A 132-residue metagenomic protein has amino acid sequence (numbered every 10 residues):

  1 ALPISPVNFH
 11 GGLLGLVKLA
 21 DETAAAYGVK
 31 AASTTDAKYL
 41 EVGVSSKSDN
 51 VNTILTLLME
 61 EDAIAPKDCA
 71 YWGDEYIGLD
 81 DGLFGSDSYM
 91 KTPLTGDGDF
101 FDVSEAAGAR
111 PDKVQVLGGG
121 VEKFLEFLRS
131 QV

Functional and structural regions predicted by a protein language model:
G11-A24: Short amphipathic alpha-helices in soluble, non-transmembrane regions that often serve as interface/regulatory elements
L13-L14, V44, G82-L83: Conserved strand-to-helix beginnings and helix N-cap segments that scaffold or border functional pockets
E22-D36: Histidine/lysine/aspartate-rich catalytic loop segments that bind and position anionic ligands
V29-A31, E41, T53-M59: Flexible, glycine-rich surface segments
A32-D49: Glycine/Thr-rich beta-alpha phosphate-binding loop at enzyme active sites
N50-V132: Mg2+-dependent phosphoryl-transfer enzymes with acidic/Ser/Thr/Gly-rich catalytic loops
